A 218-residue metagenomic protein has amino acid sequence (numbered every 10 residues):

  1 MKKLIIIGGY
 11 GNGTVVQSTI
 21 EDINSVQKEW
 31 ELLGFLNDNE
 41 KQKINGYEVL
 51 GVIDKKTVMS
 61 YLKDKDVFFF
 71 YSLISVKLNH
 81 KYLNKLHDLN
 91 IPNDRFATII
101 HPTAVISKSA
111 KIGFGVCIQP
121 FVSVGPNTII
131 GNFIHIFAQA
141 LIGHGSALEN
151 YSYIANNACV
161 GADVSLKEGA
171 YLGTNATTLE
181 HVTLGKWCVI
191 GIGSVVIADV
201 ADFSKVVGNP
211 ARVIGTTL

Functional and structural regions predicted by a protein language model:
M1-Y71: A solvent-exposed beta-alpha-beta segment
G8, F69, F96, G143-H144: Generic structural signal for conserved hydrophobic packing positions in ordered secondary structure
G11-T14, K77, V195: Short alpha-helical
Q17, G46, S109-A110, T217: Short, well-ordered secondary-structure micro-motifs
Q17-T19, Y82-K85, A201-D202, L218: Short amphipathic alpha-helical segments
N39-E40, S75, P210: Glycine-rich beta-alpha junction loops
V52-K111, G115-S123: Compact structured core domains
T98-I214: Structural signal for interior beta-strand "rungs" in well-ordered beta-sheet cores of soluble enzyme domains
